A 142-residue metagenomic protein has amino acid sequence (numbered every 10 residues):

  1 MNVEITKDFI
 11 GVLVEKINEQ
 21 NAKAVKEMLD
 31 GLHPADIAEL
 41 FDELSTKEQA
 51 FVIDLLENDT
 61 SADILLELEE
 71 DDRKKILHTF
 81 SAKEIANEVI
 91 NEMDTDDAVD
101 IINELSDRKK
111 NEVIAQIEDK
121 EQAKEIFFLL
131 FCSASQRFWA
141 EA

Functional and structural regions predicted by a protein language model:
M1-A142: Hydrophobic packing positions in regular secondary-structure scaffolds
